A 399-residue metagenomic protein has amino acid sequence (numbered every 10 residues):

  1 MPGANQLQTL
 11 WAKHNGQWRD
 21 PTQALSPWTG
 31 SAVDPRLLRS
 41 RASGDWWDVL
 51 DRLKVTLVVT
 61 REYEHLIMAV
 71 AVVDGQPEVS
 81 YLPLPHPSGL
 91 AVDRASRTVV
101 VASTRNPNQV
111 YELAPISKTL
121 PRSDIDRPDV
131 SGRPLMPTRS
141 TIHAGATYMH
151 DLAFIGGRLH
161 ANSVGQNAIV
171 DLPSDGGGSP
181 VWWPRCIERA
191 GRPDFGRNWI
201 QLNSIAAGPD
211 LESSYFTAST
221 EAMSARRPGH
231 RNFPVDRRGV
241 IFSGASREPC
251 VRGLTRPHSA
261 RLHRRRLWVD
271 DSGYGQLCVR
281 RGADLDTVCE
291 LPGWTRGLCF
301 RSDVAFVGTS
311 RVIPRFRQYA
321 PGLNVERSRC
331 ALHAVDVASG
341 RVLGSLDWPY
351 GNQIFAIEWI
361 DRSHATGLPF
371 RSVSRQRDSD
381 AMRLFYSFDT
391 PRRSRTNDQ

Functional and structural regions predicted by a protein language model:
P2-D398: Sequence-structural signature of mature extracellular/luminal beta-sheet repeat domains, prominently beta-propellers
